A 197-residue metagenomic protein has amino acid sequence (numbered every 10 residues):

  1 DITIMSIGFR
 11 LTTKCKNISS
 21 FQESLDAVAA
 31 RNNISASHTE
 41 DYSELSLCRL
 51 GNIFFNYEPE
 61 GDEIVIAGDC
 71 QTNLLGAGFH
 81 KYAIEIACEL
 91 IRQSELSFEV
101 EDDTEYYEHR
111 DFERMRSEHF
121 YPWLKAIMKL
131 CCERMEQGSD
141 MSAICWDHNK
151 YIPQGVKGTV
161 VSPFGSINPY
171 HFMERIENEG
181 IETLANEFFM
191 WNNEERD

Functional and structural regions predicted by a protein language model:
D1-R49: Short, extreme N-terminal segment that most often corresponds to the first beta-strand
S46-D197: Charged interaction segments
